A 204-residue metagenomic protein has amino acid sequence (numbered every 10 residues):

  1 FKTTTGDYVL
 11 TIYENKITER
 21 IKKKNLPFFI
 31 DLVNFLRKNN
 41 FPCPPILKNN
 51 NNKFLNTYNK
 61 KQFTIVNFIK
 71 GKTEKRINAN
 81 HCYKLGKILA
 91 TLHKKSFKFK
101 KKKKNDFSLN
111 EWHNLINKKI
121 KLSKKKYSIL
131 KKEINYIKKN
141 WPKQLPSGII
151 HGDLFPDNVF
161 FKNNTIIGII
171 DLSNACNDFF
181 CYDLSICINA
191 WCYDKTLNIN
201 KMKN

Functional and structural regions predicted by a protein language model:
F1-T4, V9-L10, I46, K138-Y182: Active-site acidic catalytic loop and adjacent metal/ATP-binding pocket of ATP-dependent phosphoryl transfer enzymes
G6-K101: ATP-binding pocket architecture of kinase catalytic cores
N39, C43-I46, K53, H113-N114 (+3 more regions): Structured catalytic core of nucleotide-sugar glycosyltransferases
L47-N49, F97, D106-W112, Y193-T196 (+1 more regions): Alpha-helical transmembrane segments of bacterial inner-membrane membrane proteins
T73, I116, I120, I188-K195: Short amphipathic alpha-helical interaction patches enriched in hydrophobic/aromatic residues with interspersed Lys/Arg
K100-K102, E111-G152, K162: An alpha-helical support segment within catalytic cores of ATP-dependent transferases
C181-N204: Active-site activation/catalytic loop segments of kinase-like enzymes and analogous catalytic loops in related
